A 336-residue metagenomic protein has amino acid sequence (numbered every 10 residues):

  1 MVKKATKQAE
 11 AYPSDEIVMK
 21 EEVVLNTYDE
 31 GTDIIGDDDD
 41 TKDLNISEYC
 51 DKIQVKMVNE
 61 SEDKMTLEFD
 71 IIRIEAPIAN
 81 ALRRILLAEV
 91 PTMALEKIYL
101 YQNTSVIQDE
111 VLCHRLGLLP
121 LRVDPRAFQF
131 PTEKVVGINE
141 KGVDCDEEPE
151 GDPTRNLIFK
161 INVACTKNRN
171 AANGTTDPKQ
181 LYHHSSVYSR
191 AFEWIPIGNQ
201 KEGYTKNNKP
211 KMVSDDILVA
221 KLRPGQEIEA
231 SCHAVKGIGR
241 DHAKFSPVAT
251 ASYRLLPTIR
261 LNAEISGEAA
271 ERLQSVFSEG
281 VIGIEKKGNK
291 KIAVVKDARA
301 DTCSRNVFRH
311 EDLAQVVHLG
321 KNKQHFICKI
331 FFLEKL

Functional and structural regions predicted by a protein language model:
M1-L336: Protein-protein interaction/assembly regions in multi-subunit complexes
